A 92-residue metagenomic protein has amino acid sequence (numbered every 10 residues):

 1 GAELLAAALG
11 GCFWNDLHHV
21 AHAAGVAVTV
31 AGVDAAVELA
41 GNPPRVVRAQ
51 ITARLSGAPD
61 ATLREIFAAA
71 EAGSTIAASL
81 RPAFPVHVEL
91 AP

Functional and structural regions predicted by a protein language model:
G1-A7, W14-P92: Extended beta-strand/beta-hairpin segments
